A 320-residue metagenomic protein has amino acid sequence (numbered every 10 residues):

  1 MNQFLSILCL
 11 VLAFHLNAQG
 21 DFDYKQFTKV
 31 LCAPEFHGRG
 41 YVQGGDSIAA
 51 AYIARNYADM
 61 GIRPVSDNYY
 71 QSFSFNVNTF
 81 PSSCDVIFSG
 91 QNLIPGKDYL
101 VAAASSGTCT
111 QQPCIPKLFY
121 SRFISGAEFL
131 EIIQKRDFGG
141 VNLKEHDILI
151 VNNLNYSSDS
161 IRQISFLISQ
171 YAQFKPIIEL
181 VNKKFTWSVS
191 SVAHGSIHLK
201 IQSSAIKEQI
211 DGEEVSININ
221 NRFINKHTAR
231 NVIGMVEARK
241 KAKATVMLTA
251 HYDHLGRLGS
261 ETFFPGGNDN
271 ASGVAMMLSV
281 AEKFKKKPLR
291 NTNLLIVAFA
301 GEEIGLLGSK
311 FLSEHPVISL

Functional and structural regions predicted by a protein language model:
M1-F22: Bacterial Sec-dependent N-terminal signal peptides
D23-Q26, V30, G44, I48 (+7 more regions): Extracytoplasmic/secreted proteins, especially bacterial periplasmic and envelope-associated proteins
F27-R39: Acidic/histidine-rich, surface-exposed loop or edge segments in extracytoplasmic proteins
F36-G38, Y57, R63-P64, N155-S157 (+5 more regions): Solvent-exposed loop/turn segments at secondary-structure junctions within structured extracellular/periplasmic domains
H37-V151: Noncatalytic luminal/extracellular "stalk/propeptide" segments of secretory-pathway proteins
Y120-L130, L180-G266, E282, K286 (+1 more regions): Soluble metallo-hydrolase cores and metallopeptidase-like ectodomains found primarily in the secretory/periplasmic
K135-K144, I164-A172, L312-S319: Mature extracellular/periplasmic domains of secretome proteins
Y156, T228-N231, G256-L320: Acidic/histidine-rich catalytic neighborhood of metal-dependent amide-processing enzymes
